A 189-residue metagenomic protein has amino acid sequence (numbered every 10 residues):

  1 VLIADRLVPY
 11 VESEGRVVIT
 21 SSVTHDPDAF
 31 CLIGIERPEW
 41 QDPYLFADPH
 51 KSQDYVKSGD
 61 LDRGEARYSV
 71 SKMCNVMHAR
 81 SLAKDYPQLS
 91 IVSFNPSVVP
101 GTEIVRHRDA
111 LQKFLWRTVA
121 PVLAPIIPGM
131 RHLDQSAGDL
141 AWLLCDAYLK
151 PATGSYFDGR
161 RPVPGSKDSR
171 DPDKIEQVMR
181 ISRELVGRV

Functional and structural regions predicted by a protein language model:
V1-D5, M73-M77, P121, D134-G138 (+2 more regions): A structural signal for well-ordered alpha-helical segments within the folded catalytic domains of diverse enzymes
V1-V105, R188-V189: Rossmann-fold NAD(P)H-dependent dehydrogenase/reductase core
H50-V56, F114-W116, S155-D158: Active-site-adjacent bridging/hinge elements
K57-E65, V98-D134: Alpha-helical membrane-targeting segments
A120-P162, P172: C-terminal helical subdomain
K167-V189: C-terminal amphipathic/interface module of NAD(P)-dependent oxidoreductases and related NAD-binding regulators
